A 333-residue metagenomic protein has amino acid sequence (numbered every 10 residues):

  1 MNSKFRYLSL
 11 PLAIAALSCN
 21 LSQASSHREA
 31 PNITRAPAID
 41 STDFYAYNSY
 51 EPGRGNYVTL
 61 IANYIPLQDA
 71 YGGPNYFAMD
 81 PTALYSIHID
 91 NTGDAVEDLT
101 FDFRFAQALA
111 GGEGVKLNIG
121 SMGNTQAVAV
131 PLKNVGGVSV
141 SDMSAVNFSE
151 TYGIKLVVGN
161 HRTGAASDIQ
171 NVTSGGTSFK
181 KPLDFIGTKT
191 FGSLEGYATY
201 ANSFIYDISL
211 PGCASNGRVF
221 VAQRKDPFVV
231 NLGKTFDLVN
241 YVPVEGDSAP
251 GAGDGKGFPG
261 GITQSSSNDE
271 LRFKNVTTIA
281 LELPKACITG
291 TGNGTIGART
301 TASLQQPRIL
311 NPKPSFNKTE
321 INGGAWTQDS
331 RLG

Functional and structural regions predicted by a protein language model:
N2-Q23: Gram-negative bacterial Sec-dependent N-terminal signal peptides
Q23-G333: Surface-exposed extracytoplasmic segments
